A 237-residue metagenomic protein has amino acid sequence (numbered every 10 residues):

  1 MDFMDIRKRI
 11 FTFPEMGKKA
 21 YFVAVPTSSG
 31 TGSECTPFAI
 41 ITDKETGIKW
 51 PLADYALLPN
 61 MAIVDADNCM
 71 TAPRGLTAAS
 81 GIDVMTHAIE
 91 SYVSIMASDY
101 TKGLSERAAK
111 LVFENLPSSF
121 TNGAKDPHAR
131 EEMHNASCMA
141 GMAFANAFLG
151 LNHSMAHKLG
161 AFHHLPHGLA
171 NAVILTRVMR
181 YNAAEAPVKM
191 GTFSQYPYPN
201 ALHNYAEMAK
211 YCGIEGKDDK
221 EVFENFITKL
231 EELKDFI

Functional and structural regions predicted by a protein language model:
D2-F38: Proline/glycine-rich low-complexity loops and linkers
D2-R9, H164-L169, A183-P187: Phosphate-handling active-site elements
G30, C138-N171: Glycine-rich phosphate/pyrophosphate-binding beta-alpha loops
T36-A147: Carboxylate- and glycine-rich phosphate/diphosphate-binding segment that chelates Mg2+/Mn2+
G103-R107, L111, E132-N135, S154-H157 (+2 more regions): Amphipathic alpha-helical interaction segments
G168-I237: Gly/Pro-rich interdomain helix-loop hinge
